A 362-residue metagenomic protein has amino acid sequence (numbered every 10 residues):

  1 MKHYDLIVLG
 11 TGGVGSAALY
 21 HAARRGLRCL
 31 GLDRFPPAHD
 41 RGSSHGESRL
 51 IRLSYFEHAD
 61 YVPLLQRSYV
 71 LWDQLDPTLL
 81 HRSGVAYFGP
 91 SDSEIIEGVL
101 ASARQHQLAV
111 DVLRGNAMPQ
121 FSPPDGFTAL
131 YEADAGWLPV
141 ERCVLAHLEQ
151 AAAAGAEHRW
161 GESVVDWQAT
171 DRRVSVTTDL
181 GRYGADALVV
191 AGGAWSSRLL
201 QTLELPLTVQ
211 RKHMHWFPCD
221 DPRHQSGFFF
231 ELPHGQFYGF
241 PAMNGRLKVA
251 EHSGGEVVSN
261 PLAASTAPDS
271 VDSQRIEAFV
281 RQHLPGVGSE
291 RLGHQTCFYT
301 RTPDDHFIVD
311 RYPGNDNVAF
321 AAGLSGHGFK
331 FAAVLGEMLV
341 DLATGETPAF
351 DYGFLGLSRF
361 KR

Functional and structural regions predicted by a protein language model:
M1-V14: Beta1/beta-strand and adjacent pyrophosphate-binding region of the FAD-binding site in flavoprotein oxidoreductases
I7-L9, Y183-W195, G336: Short hydrophobic core segments
Y20-R24, L79-H81, A187, A194-N317: Active-site substrate-recognition segment that forms the wall of the catalytic cavity or substrate channel
A23-S44: Glycine-rich FAD pyrophosphate-binding loop
S48-M118, G126-F127, Q236-F237: Dinucleotide-binding Rossmann-like beta1-alpha1 core, especially the glycine-rich loop that anchors the ADP
P63, Y87-I96, L130-E149, S265-D272: Short beta-strand to alpha-helix junction loop
Y131-D186: Helical element adjacent to the flavin cofactor pocket in flavoenzyme catalytic cores
Q282-R362: C-terminal catalytic lobe of FAD-dependent flavoproteins
